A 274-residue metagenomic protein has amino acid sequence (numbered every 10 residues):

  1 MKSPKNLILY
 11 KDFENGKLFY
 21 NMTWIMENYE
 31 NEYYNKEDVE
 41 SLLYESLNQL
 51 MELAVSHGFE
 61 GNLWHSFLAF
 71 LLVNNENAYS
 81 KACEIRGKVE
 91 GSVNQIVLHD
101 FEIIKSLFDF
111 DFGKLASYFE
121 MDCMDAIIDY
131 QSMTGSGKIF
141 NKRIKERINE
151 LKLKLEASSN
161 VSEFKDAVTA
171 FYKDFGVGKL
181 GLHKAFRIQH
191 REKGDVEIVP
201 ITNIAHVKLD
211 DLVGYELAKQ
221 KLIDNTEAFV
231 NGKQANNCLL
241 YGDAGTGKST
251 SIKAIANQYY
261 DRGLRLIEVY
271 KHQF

Functional and structural regions predicted by a protein language model:
M1-V213, L217: AAA+ P-loop ATPase mechanoenzymes
Y172-K173, V230-Q234, A256, Y260: Hydrophobic/aromatic-lined pockets within catalytic cores
A185-I188, L240, L266-V269: Generic structural hydrophobic/aromatic packing signal, biased to beta-strands
H190, A244, Y270-Q273: Short, flexible loop/turn elements at secondary-structure junctions
I204-C238: Pre-Walker A (pre-P-loop) alpha-helix and adjacent loop at the N terminus of AAA/AAA+ ATPase modules, a conserved
K219-I223, Y260-F274: Short glycine-rich substrate-engagement loop in P-loop NTPases that contacts/grips substrate
N237-L266: Walker A/P-loop
